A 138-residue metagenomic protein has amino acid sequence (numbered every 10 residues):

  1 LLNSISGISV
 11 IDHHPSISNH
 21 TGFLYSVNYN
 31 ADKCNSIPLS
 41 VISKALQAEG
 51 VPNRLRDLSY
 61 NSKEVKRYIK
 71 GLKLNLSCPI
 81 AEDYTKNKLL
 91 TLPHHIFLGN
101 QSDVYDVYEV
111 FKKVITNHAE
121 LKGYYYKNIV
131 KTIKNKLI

Functional and structural regions predicted by a protein language model:
L1-I138: PLP-dependent aminotransferase class I/II
